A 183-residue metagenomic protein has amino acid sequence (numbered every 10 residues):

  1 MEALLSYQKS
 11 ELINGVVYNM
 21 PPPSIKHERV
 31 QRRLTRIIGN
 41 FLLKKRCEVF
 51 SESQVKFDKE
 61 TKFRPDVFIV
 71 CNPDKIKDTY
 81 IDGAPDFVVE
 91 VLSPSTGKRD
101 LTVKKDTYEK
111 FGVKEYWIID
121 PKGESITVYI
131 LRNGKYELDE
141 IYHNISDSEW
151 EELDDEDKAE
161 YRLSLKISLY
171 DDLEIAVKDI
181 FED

Functional and structural regions predicted by a protein language model:
M1-Y18: Polyampholytic, low-complexity intrinsically disordered segments
Y7, R32-I37, F41-K45, S53-F111 (+1 more regions): C-terminal interaction segment
I13, V17, P23, H27-Q31 (+1 more regions): Nuclease catalytic cores
Y18-N19, K56: Nucleotide phosphate-binding site architecture
N19-M20, G97: Short small-residue beta-strand/loop micro-motif enriched in glycine and branched aliphatics
P22-P23, P121: Structured loop/turn residues at secondary-structure junctions
